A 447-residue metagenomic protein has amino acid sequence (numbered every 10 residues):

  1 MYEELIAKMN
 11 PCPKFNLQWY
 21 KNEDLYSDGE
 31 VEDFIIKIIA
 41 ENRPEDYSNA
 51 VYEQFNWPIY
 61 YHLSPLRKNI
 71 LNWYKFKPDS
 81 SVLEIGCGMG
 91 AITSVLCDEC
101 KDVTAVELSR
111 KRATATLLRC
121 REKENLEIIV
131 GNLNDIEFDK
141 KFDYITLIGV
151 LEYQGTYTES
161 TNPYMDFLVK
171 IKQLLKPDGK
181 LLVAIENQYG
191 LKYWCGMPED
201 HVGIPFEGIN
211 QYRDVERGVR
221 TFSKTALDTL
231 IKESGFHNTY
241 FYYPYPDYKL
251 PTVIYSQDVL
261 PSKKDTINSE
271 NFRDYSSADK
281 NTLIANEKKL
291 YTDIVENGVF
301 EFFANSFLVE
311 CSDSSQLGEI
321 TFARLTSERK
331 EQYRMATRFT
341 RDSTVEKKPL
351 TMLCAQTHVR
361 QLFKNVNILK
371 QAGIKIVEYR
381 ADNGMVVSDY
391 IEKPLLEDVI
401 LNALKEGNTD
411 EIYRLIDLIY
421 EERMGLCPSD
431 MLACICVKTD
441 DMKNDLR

Functional and structural regions predicted by a protein language model:
M1-E41: N-terminal auxiliary segments of SAM/dcSAM-dependent transferases
M89-C100: Conserved SAM-binding loop of SAM-dependent methyltransferases across substrates and taxa, primarily the Class I
E99-E127, N132: Class I SAM-dependent methyltransferase SAM/SAH-binding core
E137-I145: A short acidic, Gly/Pro-enriched loop at the edge of an enzyme's catalytic core that lines a small-molecule cofactor
N162-K180: A short glycine-rich, Lys/Arg-flanked "PGG" loop and its adjoining helix->strand segment in the class I
L182-P205: Conserved class I S-adenosyl-L-methionine
R217-F241: Short alpha-helix
Q316-E397, G407-L432: Conserved ATP-binding subdomain of kinase catalytic cores across diverse folds
